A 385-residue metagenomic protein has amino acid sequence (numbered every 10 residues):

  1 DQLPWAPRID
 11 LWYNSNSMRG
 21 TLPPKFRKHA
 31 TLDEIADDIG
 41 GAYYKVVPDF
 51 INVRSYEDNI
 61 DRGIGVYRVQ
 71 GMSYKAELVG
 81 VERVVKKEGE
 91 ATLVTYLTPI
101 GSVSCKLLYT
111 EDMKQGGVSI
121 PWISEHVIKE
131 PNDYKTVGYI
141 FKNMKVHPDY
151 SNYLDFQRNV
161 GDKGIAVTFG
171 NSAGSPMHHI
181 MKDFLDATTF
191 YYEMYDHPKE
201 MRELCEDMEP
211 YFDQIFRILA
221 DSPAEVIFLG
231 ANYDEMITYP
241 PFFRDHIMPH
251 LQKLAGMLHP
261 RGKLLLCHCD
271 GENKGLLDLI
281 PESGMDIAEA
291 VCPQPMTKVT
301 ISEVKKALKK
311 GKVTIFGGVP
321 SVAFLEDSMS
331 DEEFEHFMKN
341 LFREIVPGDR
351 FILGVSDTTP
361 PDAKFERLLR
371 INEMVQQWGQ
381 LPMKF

Functional and structural regions predicted by a protein language model:
D1-F26, A30, K106, V127-F385: Active-site loop segments of alpha/beta catalytic cores
P4-I9, Y43-S55, G71-P121, K145-F184 (+1 more regions): Glycine-rich, aromatic-flanked loop segments that form ligand/cofactor-binding clefts across common enzyme folds
A6, G20, D37-D38, F50 (+7 more regions): Generic detection of intrinsically disordered/low-complexity segments and helix-coil linkers/edges
N16, N59-D61, Y67, A76 (+5 more regions): Compositionally biased, low-complexity repeat tracts
M18-A76: Segments that shape or occlude catalytic/ligand-binding pockets
A36-D37, L97, K305: Residue-level preference for well-ordered alpha-helical positions
A42-Y43, S55, V66, T95 (+4 more regions): Intrinsically disordered, low-complexity N-terminal regions enriched in serine/proline/glycine with scattered basic
